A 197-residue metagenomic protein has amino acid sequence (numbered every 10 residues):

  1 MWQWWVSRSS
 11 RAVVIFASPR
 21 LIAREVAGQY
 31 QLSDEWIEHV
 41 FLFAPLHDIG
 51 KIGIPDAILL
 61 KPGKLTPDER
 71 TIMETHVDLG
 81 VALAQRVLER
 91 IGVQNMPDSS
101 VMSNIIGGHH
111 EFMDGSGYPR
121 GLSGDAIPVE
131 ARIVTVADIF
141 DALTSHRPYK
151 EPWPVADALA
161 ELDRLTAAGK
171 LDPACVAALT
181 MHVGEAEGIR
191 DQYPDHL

Functional and structural regions predicted by a protein language model:
M1-L197: Histidine- and acidic-residue-rich, metal-dependent catalytic cores
